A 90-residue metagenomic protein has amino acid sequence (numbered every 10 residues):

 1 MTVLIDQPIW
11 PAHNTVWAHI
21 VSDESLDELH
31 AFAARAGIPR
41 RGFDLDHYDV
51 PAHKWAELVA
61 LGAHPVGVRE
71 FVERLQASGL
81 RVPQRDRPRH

Functional and structural regions predicted by a protein language model:
M1, P88-H90: Actinobacteria-biased recognition of intrinsically disordered, low-complexity terminal regions
M1-L29: The feature represents the first ordered module of a protein
I5-I9, L26, A34-R35, P51 (+2 more regions): Alpha-helical context
D6-W17, A34-R35, A60-L61, P65 (+1 more regions): Acidic (Asp/Glu-rich) sequence patches and key acidic residues that form negatively charged surfaces used
H13-V16, I38-R41, P83-Q84: A short, structure-level motif marking secondary-structure boundaries and short turns
H19-D46: A short, structured beta-strand/loop element
L45-P88: Short, compact, well-ordered microdomains
